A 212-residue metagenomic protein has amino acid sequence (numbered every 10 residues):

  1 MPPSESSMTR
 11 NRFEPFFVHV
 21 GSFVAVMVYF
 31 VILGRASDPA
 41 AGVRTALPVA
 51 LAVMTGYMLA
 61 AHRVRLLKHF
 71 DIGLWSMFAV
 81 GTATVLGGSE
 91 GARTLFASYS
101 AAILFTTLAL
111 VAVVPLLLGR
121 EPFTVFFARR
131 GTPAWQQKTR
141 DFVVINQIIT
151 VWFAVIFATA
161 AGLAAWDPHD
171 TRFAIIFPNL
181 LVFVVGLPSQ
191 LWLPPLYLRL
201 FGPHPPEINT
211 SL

Functional and structural regions predicted by a protein language model:
M1-P15, P206: Short, Lys/Arg-rich, polar N-terminal cytosolic tail immediately upstream of the first transmembrane signal-anchor
M27, L74-L86, T106-A109, E207-L212: Small-residue-rich segments of transmembrane alpha-helices in multi-pass membrane proteins, especially helix faces
L33-L51: Structural signature of hydrophobic alpha-helical transmembrane segments
V53-L66: C-terminal ends of transmembrane helices
R63-L66, G88-F96, H169-F173: Membrane-interface helix caps and helix-loop-helix hairpins in membrane proteins
L66-F78, F96-L104: Cytoplasmic-side transmembrane-helix entry/capping segments in multi-pass membrane proteins
S89-V144: Membrane-proximal helix-loop-helix units in multi-pass membrane proteins
F127-L212: C-terminal membrane-adjacent module
